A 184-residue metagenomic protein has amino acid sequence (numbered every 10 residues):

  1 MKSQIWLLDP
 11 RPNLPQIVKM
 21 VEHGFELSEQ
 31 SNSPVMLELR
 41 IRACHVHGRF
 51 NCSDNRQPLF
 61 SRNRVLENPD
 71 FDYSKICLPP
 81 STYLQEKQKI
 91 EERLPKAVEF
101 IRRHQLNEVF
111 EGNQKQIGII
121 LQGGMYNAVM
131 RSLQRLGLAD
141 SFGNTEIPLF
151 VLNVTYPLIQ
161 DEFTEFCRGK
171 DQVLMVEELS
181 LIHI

Functional and structural regions predicted by a protein language model:
M1-K2: Flexible glycine/proline-rich, aromatic-decorated loop/lid segments
I5-L8: Long terminal accessory regions outside catalytic cores
R11-I182: Flexible, low-complexity linker and terminal segments
